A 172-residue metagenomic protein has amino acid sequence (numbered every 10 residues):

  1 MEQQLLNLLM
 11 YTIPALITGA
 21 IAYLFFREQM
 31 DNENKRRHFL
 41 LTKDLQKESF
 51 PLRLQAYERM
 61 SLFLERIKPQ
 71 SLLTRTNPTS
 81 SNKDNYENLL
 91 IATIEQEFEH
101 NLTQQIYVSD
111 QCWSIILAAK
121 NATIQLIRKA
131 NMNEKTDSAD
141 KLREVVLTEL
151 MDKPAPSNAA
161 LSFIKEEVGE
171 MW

Functional and structural regions predicted by a protein language model:
M1-I13: Feature marks short, highly hydrophobic, charge-poor N-terminal signal-anchor/signal peptide-like helices that anchor
L6, G19, Y23, R27-W172: Conserved non-transmembrane functional hotspots
Y11-I17, I21: Single-pass alpha-helical transmembrane signal-anchor segments in small membrane proteins across taxa
